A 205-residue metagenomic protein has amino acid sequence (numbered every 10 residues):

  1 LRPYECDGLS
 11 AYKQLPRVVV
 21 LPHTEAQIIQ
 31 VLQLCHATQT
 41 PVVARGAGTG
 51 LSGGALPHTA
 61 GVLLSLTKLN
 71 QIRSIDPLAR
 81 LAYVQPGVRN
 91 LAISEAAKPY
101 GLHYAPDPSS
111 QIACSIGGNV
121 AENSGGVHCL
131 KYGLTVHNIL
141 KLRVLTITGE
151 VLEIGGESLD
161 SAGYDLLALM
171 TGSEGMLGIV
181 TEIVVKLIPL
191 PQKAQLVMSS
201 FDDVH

Functional and structural regions predicted by a protein language model:
L1-Q33, T49-R80, S109: N-terminal flexible segment immediately upstream of the FAD-binding catalytic core in FAD-dependent oxidoreductases
H36-T38, L140: Conserved ATPase active-site switch/coordination loops adjacent to the nucleotide-binding site
T40-P41, H103: Residue-level detector of anion-binding/catalytic polar loops
R45: Conserved PLP cofactor-binding pocket of PLP-dependent enzymes
Q71-H205: FAD-binding subdomain of flavoenzyme oxidoreductases
